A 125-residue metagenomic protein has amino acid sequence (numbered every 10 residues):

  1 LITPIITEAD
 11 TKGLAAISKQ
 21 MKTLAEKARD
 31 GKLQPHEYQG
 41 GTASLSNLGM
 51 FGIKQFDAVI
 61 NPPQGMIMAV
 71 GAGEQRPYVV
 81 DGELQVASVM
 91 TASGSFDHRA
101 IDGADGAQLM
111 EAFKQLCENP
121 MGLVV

Functional and structural regions predicted by a protein language model:
L1-V125: C-terminal catalytic/motor cores of large multi-domain enzyme assemblies
